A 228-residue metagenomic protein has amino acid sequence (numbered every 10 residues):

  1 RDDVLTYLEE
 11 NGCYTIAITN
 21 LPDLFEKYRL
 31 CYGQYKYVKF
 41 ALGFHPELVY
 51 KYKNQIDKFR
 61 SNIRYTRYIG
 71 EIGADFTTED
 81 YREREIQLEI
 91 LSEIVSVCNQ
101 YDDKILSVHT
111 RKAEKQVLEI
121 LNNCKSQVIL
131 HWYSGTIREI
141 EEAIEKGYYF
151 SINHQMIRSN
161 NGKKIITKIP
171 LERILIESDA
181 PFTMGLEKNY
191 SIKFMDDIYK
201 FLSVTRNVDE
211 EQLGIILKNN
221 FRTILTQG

Functional and structural regions predicted by a protein language model:
R1-G228: Mid-domain alpha/beta scaffold segments of enzyme catalytic cores
